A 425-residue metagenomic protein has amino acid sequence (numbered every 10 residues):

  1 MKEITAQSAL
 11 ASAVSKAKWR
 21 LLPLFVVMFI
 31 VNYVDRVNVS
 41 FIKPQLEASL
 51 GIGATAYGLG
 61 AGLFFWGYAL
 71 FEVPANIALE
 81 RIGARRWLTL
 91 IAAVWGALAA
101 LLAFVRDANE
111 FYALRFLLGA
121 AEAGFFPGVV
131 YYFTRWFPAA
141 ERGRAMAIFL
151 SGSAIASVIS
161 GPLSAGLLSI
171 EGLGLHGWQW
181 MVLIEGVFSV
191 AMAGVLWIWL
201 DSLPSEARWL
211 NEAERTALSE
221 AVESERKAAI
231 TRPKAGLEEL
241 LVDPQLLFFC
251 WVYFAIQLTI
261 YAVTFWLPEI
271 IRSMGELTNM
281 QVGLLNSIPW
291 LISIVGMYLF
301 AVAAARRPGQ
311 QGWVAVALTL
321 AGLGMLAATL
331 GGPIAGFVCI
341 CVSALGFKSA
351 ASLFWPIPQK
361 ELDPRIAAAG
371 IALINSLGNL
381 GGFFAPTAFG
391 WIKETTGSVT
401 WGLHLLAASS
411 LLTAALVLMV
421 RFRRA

Functional and structural regions predicted by a protein language model:
V39-S40, E238-M297, A351, W355: Extracytoplasmic gate region of multi-pass secondary transporters
G51, G83, F104-E110, A121 (+4 more regions): Helix-breaking motifs and short loop linkers at transmembrane-helix boundaries and internal kinks in secondary membrane
L70-N109: Conserved MFS/SLC helix-loop-helix module at the cytosolic interface between two early adjacent transmembrane helices
F71-G83, G296-G309: Helix-to-loop junctions at the C-terminal end of transmembrane segments in multipass secondary transporters
E80-A92, A305-L318: Cytoplasmic membrane-interface "Motif A"-like loop-to-helix N-cap segments of 12-TM Major Facilitator Superfamily
L114-S151: Cytoplasmic helix-loop-helix junction between adjacent transmembrane helices in 12-TM secondary transporters
R144-L168, F188-S189, N375-A385: Glycine-rich segments within core transmembrane alpha-helices of 12-TM secondary carriers
P308-I357: C-terminal transmembrane helical hairpin of 12-TM major facilitator-type secondary transporters
